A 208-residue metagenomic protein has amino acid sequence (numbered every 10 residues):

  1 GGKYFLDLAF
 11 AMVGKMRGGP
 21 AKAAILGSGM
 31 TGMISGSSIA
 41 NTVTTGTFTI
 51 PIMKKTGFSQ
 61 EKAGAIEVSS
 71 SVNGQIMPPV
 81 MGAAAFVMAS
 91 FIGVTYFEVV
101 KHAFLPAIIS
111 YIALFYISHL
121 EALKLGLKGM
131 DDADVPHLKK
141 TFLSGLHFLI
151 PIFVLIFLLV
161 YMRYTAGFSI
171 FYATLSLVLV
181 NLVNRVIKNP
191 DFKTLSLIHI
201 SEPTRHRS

Functional and structural regions predicted by a protein language model:
F5-G74: Hydrophobic transmembrane alpha-helices that form the pore/transport pathway of multi-pass ion and small-solute
G29, S71, S90, P106-A107 (+2 more regions): Residue-level recognition of pore/gate-forming positions within transmembrane alpha-helices of multi-pass
T44-T56, K62, F86-V100, S208: Membrane-interfacial helix-loop connectors
I76, A84-P136: Juxtamembrane and boundary regions of transmembrane helices in multi-pass small-molecule transporters and channels
K124-H147, F192-L195: Flexible interhelical linker loops that connect adjacent transmembrane helices in multi-pass membrane transporters
F153-L175: Flexible hinge motifs at transmembrane-helix junctions and intramembrane kinks/re-entrant loops in multi-pass membrane
L179-I187: Structural signal for the C-terminal ends of transmembrane alpha-helices and the immediately following loop
I198-S208: Single conserved hydrophobic/aromatic residue that forms the stacking wall/gate of nucleotide- or nucleobase-binding
